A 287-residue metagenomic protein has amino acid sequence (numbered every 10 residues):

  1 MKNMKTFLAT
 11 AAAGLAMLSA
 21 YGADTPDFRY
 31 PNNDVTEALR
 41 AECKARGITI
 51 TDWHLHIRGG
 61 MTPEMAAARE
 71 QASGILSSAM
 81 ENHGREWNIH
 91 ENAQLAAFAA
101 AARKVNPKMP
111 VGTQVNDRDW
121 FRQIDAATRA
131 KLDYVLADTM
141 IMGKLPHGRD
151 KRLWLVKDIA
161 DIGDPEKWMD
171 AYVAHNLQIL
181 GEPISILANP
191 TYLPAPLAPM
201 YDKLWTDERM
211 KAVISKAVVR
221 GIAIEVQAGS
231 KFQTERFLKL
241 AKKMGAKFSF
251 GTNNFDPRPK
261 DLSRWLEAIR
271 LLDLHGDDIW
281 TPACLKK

Functional and structural regions predicted by a protein language model:
M1-A11: Bacterial N-terminal signal peptides that target proteins for export
A11-A20: Hydrophobic h-region of N-terminal signal peptides that target proteins for export in Gram-negative bacteria
Y21-R118, A127, P194-K203, A212-V213 (+1 more regions): An N-terminally biased module of ancient metal coordination in phosphate/nucleic-acid-related enzymes
D24-R46, Y201-K287: Charged catalytic cores and adjacent phosphate/nucleic-acid-binding surfaces used for phosphate/nucleic-acid chemistry
H54, V135, N189, I224 (+1 more regions): Divalent metal-coordination and catalytic microenvironments
G74-I75, L132, I184, L274: A structural motif
N92-V219: Extended substrate/RNA-proximal surfaces in nucleic-acid metabolism proteins
